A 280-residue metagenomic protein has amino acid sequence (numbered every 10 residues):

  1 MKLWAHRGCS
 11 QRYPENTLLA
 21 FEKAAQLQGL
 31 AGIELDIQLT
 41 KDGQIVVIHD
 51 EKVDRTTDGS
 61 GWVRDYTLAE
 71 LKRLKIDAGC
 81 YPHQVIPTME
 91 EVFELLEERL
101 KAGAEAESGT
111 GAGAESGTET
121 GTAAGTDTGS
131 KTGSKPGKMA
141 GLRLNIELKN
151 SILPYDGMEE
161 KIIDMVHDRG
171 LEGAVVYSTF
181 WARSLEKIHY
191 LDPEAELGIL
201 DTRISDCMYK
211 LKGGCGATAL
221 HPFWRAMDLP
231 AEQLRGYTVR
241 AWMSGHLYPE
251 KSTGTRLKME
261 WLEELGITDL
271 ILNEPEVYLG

Functional and structural regions predicted by a protein language model:
M1-T110, T122-G280: Phosphate-group recognition and catalysis centered on beta-loop-alpha active-site segments
